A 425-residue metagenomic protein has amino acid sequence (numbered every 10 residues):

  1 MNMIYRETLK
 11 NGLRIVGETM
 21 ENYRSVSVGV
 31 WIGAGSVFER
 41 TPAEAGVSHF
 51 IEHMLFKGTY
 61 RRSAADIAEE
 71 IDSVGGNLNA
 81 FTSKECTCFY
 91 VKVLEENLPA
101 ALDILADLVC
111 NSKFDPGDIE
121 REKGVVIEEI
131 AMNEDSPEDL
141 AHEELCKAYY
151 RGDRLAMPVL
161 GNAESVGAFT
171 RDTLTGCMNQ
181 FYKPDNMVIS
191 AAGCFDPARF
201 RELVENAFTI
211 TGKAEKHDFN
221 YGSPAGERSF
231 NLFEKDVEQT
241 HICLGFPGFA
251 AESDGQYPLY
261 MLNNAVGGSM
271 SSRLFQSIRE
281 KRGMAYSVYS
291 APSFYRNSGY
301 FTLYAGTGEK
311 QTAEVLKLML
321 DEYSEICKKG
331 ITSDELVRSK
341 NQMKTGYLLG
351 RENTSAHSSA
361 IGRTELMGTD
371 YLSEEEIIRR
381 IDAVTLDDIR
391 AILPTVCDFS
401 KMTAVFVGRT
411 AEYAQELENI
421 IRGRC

Functional and structural regions predicted by a protein language model:
M1-L13: Short, Gly/Pro- and small/polar-rich lid/capping loops
T8, T19, A64-K216, Y221-G222 (+6 more regions): Charge-rich, well-structured scaffold segments of protease-associated domains
G12, T19-I71, L145, Y182 (+2 more regions): Active/ligand-binding-proximal structured segments within catalytic/core domains that scaffold catalytic residues
R24-V26, T240, M284: A generic structural signal for short beta-strands and their flanking turns/coil linkers
P224-A225, S277: Catalytic cores of enzymes that engage adenine nucleotides and/or redox cofactors via long glycine-rich, Lys/Arg/His
S229: Flexible, small-/acidic-enriched active-site or ligand-binding loops
L244: A domain-level signal for the structural core that forms small-molecule/cofactor-binding pockets and catalytic centers
